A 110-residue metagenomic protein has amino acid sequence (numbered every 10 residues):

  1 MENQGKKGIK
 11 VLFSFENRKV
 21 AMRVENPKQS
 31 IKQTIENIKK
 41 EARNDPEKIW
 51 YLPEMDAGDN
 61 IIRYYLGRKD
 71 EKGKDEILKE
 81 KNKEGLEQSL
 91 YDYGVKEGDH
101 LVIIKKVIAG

Functional and structural regions predicted by a protein language model:
M1-G110: Ubiquitin system architectures
